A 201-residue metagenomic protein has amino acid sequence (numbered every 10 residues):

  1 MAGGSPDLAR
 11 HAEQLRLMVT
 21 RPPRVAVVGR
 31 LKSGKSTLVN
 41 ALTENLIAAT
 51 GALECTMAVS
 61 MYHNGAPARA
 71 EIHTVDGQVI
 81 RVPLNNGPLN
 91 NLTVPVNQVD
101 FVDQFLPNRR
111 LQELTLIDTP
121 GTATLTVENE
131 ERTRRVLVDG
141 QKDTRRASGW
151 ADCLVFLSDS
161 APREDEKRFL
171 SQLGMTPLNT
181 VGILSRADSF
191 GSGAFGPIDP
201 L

Functional and structural regions predicted by a protein language model:
M1-T20: N-terminal pre-Walker A segment at the start of P-loop NTPase domains
R16, T20-L201: Globular "head" domains of long coiled-coil molecular machines
